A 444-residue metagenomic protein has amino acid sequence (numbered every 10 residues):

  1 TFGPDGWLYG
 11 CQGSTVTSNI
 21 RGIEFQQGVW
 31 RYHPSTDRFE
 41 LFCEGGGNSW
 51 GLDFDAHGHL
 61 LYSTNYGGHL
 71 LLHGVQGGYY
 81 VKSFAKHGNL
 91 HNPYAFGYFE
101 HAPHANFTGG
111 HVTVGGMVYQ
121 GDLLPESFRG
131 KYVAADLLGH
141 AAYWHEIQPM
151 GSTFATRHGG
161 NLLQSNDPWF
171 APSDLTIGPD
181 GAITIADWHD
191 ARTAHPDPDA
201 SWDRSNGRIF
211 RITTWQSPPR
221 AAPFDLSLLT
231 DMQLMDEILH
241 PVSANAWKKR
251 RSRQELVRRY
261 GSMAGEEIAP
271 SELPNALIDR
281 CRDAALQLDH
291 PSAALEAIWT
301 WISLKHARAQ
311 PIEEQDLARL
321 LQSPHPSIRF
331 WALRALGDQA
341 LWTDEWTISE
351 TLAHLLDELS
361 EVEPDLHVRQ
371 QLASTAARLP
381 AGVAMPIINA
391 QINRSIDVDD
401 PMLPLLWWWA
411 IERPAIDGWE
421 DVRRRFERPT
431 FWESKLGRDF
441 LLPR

Functional and structural regions predicted by a protein language model:
T1-L239, Q254-R258: Beta-propeller domains with acidic blade repeats across secreted/periplasmic ectodomains and cytosolic WD/CNH propellers
A186, A200-G207, I212-R444: Long, ordered, helix-rich scaffold segments
